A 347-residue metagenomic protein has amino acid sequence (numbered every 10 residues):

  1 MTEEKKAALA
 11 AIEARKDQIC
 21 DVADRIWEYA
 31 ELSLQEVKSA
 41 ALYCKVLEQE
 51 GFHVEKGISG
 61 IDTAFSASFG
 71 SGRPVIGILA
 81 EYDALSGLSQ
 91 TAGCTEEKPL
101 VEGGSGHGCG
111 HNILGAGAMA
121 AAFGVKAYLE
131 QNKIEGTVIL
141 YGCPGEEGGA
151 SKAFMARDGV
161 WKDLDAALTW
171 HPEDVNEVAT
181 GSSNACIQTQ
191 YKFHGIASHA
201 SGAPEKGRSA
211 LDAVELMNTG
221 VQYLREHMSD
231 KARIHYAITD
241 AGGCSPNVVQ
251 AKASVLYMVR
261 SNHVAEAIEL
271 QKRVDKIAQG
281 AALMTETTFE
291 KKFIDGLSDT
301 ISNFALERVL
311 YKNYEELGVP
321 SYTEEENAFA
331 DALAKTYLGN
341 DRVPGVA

Functional and structural regions predicted by a protein language model:
T2-H107, N112, A116-G136: Acidic/His- and Gly-rich active-site-bordering loop/insert found across diverse amide/peptide-bond hydrolases
A7, A11-D21, K38, L42 (+3 more regions): A non-catalytic, amphipathic alpha-helix used as a structural packing/dimerization or gating element in enzyme scaffolds
A23, A30, L129, G159 (+2 more regions): Sec/Tat-exported extracytoplasmic proteins
E31-L32, Y141-G145, I294-D299: Conserved short loop/turn motifs at secondary-structure junctions
L34-K38, R208, I301-F304: Soluble non-cytosolic domains of exported or imported proteins
T63, L85-G87, C94-G106, N112-I113 (+3 more regions): Histidine/acidic-residue-rich, glycine-tolerant segments that coordinate divalent metal ions
E215-A347: Metal-dependent amide/peptide-bond hydrolase catalytic core, centered on the "pita-bread" metallohydrolase fold
